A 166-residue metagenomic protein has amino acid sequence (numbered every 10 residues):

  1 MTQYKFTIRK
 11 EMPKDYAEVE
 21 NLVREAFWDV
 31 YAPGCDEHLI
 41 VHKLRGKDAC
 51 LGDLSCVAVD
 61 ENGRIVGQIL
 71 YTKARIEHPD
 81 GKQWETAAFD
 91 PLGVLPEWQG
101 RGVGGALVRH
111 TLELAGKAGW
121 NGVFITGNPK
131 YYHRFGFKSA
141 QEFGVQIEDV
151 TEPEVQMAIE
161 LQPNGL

Functional and structural regions predicted by a protein language model:
M1-K14, N21: Conserved N-terminal entry element of GNAT/NAT acetyltransferase domains
V19, V23, Y132: Hydrophobic pocket/interface hotspot
E20, F27-L70, R75-I76: Active-site rim helix/loop that mediates acceptor-substrate recognition in acyltransferases
E61-G63, E97, E160-G165: Short loop segments at secondary-structure junctions
G81-P96: Conserved acetyl-CoA binding element of GNAT-fold acetyltransferases
E97-H110, W120: Conserved acetyl-CoA pyrophosphate-binding loop and the N-cap/start of the following alpha-helix in GNAT-like
K117-N121, T126-T151: Conserved active-site alpha-helix within GNAT-family acetyltransferase domains
Q146-L166: C-terminal "cap" of GNAT-fold acetyltransferases
